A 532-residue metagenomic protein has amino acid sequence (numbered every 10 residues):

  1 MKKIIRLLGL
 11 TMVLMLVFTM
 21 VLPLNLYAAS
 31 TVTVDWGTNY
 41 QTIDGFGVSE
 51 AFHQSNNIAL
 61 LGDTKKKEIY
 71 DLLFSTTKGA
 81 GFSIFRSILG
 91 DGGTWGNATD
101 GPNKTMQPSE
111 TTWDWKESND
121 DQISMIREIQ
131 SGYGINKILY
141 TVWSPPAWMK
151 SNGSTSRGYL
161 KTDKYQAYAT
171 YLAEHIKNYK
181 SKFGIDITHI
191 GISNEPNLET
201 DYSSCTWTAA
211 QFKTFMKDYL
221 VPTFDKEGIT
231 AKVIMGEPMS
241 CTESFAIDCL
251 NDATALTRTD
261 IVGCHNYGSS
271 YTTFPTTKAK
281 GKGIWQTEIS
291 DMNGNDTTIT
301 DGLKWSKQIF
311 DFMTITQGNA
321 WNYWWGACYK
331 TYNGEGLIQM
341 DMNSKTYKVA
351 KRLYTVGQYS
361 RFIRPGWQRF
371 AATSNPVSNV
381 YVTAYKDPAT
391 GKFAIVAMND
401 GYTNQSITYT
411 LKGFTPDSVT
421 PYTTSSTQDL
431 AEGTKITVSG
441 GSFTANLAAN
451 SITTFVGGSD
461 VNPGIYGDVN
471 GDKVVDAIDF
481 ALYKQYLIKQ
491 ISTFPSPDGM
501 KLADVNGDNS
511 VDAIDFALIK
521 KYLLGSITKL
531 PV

Functional and structural regions predicted by a protein language model:
I4-N25: Sec-dependent N-terminal signal peptides of Gram-positive bacterial secreted proteins and lipoproteins
T19-A28, D460-V532: Cellulosome-associated attachment modules in secreted, modular CAZymes
A29-I187, D218: N-terminal catalytic cores of secreted or lumenal carbohydrate-active enzymes
D114-S124, T230-V233, L256-T297: Glycoside hydrolase catalytic-domain groove-lining segments
W148-D252, Y271-A279: Active-site cleft segment of glycoside hydrolase catalytic domains centered on the general acid/base Glu
G281-R361, Q368-S378: Aromatic/acidic polysaccharide-binding cleft in carbohydrate-active enzymes
N375-D417, N450: Carbohydrate-binding surface patches
K435-V461: C-terminal beta-strand-rich structural cap/linker in extracellular carbohydrate-active enzymes
